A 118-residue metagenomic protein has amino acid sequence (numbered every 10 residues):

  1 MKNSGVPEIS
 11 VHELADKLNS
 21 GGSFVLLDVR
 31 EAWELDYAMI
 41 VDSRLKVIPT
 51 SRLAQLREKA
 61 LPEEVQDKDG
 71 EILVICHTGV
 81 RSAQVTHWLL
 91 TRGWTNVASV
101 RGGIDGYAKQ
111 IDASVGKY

Functional and structural regions predicted by a protein language model:
M1-V25, A32-E71, V80-Y118: Rhodanese-like catalytic fold shared by cysteine-dependent sulfurtransferases and DSP/PTP-type phosphatases
I75: Short, surface-exposed ligand- or partner-binding patches at beta-edge/loop junctions that are enriched in aromatics
